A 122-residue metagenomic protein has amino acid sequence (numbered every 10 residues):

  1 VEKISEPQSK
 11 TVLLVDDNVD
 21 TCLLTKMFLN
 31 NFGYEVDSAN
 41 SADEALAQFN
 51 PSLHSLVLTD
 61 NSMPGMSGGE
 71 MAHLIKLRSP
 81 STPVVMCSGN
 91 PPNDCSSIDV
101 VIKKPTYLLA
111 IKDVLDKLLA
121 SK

Functional and structural regions predicted by a protein language model:
V1-T11, Y107-K122: Non-catalytic signal-transmission and effector/linker regions of two-component phosphorelay proteins
N18-C22: Short acidic/polar segment at the start of the alpha1 helix of CheY-like receiver
L23-N31: Charged docking surfaces used in two-component/phosphorelay signaling
S38-L56: Acidic, metal-coordinating helix/loop segments flanking the phosphotransfer/catalytic sites of two-component signaling
D60: Active-site residues of response regulator receiver
M63: Receiver (REC) domain active-site loop signature in two-component systems and cognate sites in sensor histidine kinases
